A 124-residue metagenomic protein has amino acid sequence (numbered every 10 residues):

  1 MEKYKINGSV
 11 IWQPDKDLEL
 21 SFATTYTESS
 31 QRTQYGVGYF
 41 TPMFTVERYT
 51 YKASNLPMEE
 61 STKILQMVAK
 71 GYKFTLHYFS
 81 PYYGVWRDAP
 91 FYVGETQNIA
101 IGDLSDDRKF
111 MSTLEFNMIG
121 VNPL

Functional and structural regions predicted by a protein language model:
M1-L124: Extracellular/virion structural assembly segments
